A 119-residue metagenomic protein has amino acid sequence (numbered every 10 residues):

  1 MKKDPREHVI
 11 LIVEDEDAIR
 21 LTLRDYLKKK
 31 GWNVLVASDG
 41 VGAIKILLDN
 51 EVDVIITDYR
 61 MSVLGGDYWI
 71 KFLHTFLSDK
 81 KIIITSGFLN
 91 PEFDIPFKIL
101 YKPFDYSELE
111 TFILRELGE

Functional and structural regions predicted by a protein language model:
M1-V9, D105-E119: Non-catalytic signal-transmission and effector/linker regions of two-component phosphorelay proteins
E16-L35: Two-component/phosphorelay signaling modules centered on CheY-like receiver
V36-K45, G66: Helix N-cap/capping motif at the beta->alpha junctions
K45, D67-S78: Short amphipathic alpha-helix used as the core "switch/output" element in two-component signaling
D58: Active-site residues of response regulator receiver
M61: Receiver (REC) domain active-site loop signature in two-component systems and cognate sites in sensor histidine kinases
I84-S86: Hydrophobic/aromatic residues positioned on beta-strands within the core alpha/beta folds
K102: A Lys-centered signature of the CheY-like receiver
